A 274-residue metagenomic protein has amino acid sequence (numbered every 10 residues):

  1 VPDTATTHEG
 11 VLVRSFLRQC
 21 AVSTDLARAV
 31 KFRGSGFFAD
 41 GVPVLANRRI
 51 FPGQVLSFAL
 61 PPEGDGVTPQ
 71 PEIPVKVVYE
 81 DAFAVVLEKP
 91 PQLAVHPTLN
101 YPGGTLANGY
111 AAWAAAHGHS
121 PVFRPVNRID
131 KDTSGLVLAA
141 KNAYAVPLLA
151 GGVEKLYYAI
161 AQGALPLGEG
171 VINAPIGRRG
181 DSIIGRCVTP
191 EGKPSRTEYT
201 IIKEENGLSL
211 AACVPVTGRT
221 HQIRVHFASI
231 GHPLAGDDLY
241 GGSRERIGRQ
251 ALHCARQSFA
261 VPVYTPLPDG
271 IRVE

Functional and structural regions predicted by a protein language model:
V1-E274: RNA pseudouridine synthases
